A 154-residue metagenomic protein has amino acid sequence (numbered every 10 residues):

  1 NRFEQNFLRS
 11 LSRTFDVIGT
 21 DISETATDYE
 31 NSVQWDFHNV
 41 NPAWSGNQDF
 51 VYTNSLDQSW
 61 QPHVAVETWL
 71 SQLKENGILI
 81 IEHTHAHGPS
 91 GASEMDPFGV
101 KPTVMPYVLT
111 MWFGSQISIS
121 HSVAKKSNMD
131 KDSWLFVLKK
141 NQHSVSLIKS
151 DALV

Functional and structural regions predicted by a protein language model:
N1-V40: Class I SAM-dependent methyltransferase SAM/SAH-binding core
L8, S55, W69: Class I S-adenosylmethionine-dependent transferase superfamily signal
H38-V51: A short acidic, Gly/Pro-enriched loop at the edge of an enzyme's catalytic core that lines a small-molecule cofactor
Q48-H63: A short SAM/SAH-binding and catalytic strip from SAM-dependent methyltransferases
H63-I78: A short glycine-rich, Lys/Arg-flanked "PGG" loop and its adjoining helix->strand segment in the class I
E75-G88: Conserved beta-strand signature within the Rossmann-like core of class I S-adenosyl-L-methionine
A86, S90-H121: Conserved Class I S-adenosyl-L-methionine
M111-V154: Core SAM-dependent methyltransferase catalytic element
